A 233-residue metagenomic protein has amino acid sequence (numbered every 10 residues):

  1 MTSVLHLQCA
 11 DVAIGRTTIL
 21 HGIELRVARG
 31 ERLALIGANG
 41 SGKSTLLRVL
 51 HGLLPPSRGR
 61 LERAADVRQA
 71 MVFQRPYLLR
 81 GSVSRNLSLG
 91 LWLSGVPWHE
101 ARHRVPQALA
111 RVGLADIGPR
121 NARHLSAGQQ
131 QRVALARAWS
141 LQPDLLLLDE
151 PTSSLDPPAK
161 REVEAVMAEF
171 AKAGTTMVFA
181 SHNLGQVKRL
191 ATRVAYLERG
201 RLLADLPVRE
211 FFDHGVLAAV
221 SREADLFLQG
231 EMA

Functional and structural regions predicted by a protein language model:
H51: Helix-to-loop junction immediately C-terminal to a conserved catalytic motif
H99-I117: Conserved ABC ATPase "signature" region
N121-L125, Q129: Conserved ABC ATPase signature
L146-D149: Catalytic Walker B motif of ABC-type/P-loop ATPase nucleotide-binding domains
S181-H182: H-loop/switch region of ABC-family ATPase nucleotide-binding domains
V187-R189: A short, surface-exposed alpha-helical micro-motif characterized by mixed small hydrophobic and charged/polar residues
R201-D225: Conserved beta-strand-loop-alpha-helix hinge in the C-terminal portion of ABC ATPase nucleotide-binding domains
